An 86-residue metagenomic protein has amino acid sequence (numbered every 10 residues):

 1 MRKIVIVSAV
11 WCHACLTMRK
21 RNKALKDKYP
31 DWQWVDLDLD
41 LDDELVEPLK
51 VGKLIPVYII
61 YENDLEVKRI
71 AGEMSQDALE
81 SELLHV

Functional and structural regions predicted by a protein language model:
M1-K28: Local sequence-structure signature of Cys/Sec-based thiol-disulfide redox active-site neighborhoods
M1-K3, D43-E44, L49-K50: A short beta-strand-turn-helix
V7, P30-E44: Thiol-based oxidoreductase modules, predominantly thioredoxin-like and allied folds used for disulfide exchange
A14, P56, E62: Conserved coupling/switch loop of ABC ATPases
L49-I59: Structural micro-motif
I59-V86: Non-catalytic, surface beta->alpha helical segment in thiol-disulfide oxidoreductase systems
